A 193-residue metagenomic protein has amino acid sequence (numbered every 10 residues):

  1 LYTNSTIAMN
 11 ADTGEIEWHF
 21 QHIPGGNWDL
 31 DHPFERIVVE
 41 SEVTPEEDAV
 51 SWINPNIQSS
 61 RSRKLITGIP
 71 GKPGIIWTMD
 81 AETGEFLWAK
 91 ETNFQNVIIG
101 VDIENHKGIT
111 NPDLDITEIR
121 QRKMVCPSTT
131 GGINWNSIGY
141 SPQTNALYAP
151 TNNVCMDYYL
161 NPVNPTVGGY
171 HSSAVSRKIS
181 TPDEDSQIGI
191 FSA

Functional and structural regions predicted by a protein language model:
L1-A193: Beta-sheet-rich non-transmembrane sensory/scaffold domains
